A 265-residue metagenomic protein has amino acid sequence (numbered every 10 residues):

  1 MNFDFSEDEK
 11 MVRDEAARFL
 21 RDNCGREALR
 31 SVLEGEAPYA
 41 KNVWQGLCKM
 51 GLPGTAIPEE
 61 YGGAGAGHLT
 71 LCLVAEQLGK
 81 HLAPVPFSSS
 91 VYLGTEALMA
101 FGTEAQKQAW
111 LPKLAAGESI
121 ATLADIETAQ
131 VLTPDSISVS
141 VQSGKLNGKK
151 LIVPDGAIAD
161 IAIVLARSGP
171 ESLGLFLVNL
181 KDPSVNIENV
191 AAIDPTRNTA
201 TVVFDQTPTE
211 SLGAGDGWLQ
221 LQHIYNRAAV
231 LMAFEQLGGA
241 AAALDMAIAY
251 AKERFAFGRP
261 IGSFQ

Functional and structural regions predicted by a protein language model:
N2-V12, L52, K80, V185-Q265: Glycine-rich beta->alpha junctions and the first turn(s) of the following alpha-helix
E9, L20, V74, T103 (+5 more regions): Residue-level signal for inorganic ion chemistry
E27-K49: Short secondary-structure junction/hinge motifs that connect adjacent elements
C48-Q108, P112, A116, P154-I161: Internal helix-loop-helix
G94, G117-S119, T133-I137, I158-D160 (+4 more regions): A generic structural signal for well-ordered coil/turn residues at beta-strand boundaries that shape enzyme active-site
G117-T128: A short, Trp-centered hydrophobic/proline-enriched beta-strand micro-motif
A124, K149-N186: A short core secondary-structure module
T133-N147: Cytochrome P450 C-terminal beta-domain/meander region
